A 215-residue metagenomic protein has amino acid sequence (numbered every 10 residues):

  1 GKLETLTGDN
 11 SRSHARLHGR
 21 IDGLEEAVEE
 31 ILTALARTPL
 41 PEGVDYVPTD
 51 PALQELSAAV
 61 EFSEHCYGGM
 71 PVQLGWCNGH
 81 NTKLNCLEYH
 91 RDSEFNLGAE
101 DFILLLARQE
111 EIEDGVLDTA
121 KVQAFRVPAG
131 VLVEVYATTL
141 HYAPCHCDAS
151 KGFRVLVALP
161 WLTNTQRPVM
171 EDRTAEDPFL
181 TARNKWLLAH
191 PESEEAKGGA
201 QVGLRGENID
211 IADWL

Functional and structural regions predicted by a protein language model:
G1-A129, Y142-L215: Active-site region of the double-stranded beta-helix
A129-L132, T138: Tight coil/turn sites that cap or link beta-strands
Y136-A137, G152: Short amphipathic alpha-helical surface patches that serve as generic macromolecular interface elements
